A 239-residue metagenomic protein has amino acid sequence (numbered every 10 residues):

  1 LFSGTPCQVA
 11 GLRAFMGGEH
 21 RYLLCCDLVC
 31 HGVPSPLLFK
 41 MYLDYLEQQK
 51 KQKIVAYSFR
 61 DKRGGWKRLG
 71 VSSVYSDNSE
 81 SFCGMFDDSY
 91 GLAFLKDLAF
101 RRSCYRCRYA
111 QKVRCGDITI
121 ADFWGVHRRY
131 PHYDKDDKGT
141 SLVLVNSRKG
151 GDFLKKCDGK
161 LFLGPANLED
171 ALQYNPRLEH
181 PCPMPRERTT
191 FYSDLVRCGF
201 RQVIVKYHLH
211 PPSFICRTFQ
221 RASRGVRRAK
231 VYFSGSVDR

Functional and structural regions predicted by a protein language model:
F2-L12, G32-P34: Gly/Ser/Thr-rich loops at beta-strand to alpha-helix junctions that form or flank small-molecule/cofactor-binding
S3-G4, D27-V29, S58-R60: Short beta-strand segments
C7, C30, C104-C107: Disulfide-bonded cysteines in secreted/extracellular proteins and peptides
A10-A14, L154-K155: Short glycine-/acidic-enriched loop or helix-start segments at secondary-structure transitions that form or flank
R13-M16, L37-K40, L69-S72: Short acidic, glycine/serine/threonine-rich loops at helix termini
M16-V29: A short alpha->loop->secondary-structure connector
G32-Y42, Y130: Short, charged, surface-exposed secondary-structure boundary motifs
E47, Q52-R239: Long, compositionally biased charged/polar accessory segments in the mid-to-C-terminal portions of proteins
